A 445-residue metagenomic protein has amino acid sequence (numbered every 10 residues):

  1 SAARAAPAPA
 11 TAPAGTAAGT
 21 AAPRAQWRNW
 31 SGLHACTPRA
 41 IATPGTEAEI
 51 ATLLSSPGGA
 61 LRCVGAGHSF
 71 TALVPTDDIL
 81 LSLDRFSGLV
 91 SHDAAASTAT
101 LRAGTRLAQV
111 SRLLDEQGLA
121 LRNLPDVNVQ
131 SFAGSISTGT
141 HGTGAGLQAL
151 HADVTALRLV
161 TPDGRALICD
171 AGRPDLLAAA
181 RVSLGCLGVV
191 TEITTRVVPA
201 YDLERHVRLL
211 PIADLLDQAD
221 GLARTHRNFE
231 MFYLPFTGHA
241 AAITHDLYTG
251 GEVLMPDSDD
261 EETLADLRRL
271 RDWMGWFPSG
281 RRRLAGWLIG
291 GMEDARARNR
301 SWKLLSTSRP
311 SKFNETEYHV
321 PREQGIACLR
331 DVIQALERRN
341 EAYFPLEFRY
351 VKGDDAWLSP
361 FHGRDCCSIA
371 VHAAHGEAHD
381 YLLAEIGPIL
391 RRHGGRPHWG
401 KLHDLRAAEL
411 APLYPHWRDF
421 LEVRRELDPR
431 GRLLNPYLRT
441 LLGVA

Functional and structural regions predicted by a protein language model:
S1-A445: Noncatalytic alpha-helical scaffold of FAD-dependent oxidoreductases
